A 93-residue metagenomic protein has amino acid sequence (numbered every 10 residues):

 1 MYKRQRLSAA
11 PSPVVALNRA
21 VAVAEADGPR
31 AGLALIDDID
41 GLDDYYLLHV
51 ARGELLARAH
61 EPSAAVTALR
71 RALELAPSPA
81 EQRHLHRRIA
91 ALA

Functional and structural regions predicted by a protein language model:
M1-Y2, L85: Short, small-residue-biased leader/transition segments that mark boundaries at the very start of proteins
L7, D37-D40, L73, A80: A conserved position within tetratricopeptide repeats
A10, V23-A26, A59, L92: Structural motif corresponding to the intra-repeat A-B loop/turn of tetratricopeptide repeats
S12-A16, Y45, Q82: Residues that mark the junctions of alpha-helical repeat units in TPR/alpha-solenoid scaffolds
N18, A22, A51, L55-R58 (+1 more regions): "A position-specific structural signal for the A-helix of alpha-solenoid helical repeats
